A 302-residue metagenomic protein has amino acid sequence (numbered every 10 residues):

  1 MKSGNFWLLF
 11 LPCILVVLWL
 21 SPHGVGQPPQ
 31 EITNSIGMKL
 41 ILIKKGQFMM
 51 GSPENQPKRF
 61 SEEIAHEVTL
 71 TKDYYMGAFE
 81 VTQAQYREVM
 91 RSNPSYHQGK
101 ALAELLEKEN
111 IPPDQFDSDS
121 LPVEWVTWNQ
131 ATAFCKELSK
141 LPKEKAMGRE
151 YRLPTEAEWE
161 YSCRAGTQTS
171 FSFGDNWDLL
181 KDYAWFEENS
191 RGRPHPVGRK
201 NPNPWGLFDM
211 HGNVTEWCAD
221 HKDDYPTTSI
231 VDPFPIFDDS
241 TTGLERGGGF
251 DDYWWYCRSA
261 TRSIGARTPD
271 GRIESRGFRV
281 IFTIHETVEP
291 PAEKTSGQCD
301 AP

Functional and structural regions predicted by a protein language model:
M1-F10: Bacterial N-terminal signal peptides that target proteins for export
L9-W19: Bacterial N-terminal signal peptides
T33-M50: Mature N-terminal segment immediately following signal peptide/propeptide cleavage in secreted/periplasmic
K39, R149-E150, P202-W205: Short loop/turn microsegments at loop-to-beta-strand junctions
Q47-K58, V68-G174, L179-D182, D220-D223 (+2 more regions): Active-site microenvironments of metalloenzymes and redox enzymes
Q56-T69, T167-S170, S190-R193, M210-P302: Surface-exposed recognition segments
L180-L207: A short, contiguous structural element within a folded domain that forms the immediate neighborhood of a functional site
